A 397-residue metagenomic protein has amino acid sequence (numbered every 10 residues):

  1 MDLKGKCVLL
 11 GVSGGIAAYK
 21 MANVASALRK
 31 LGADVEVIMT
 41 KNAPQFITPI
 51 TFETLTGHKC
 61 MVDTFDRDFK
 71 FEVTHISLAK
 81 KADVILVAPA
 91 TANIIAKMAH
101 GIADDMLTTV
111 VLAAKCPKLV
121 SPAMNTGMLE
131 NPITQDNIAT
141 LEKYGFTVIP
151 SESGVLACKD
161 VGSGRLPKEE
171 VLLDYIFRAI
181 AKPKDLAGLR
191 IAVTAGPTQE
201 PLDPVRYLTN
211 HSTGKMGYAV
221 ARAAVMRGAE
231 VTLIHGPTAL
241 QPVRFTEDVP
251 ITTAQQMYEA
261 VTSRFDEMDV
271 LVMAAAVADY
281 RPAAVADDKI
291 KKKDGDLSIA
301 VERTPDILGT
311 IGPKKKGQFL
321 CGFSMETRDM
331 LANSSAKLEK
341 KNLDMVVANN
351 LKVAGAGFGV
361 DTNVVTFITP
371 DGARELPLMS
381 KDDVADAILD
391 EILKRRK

Functional and structural regions predicted by a protein language model:
M1-L119, N125-K397: A cross-family phosphate/adenosyl-ligand binding-site feature
